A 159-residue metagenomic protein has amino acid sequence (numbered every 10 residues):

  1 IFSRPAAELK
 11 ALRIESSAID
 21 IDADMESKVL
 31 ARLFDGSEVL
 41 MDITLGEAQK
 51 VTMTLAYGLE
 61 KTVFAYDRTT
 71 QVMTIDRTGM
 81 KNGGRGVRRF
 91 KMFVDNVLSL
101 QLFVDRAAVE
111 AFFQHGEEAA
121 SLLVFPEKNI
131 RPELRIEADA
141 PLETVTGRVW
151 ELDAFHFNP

Functional and structural regions predicted by a protein language model:
I1-P159: Beta-rich accessory regions
